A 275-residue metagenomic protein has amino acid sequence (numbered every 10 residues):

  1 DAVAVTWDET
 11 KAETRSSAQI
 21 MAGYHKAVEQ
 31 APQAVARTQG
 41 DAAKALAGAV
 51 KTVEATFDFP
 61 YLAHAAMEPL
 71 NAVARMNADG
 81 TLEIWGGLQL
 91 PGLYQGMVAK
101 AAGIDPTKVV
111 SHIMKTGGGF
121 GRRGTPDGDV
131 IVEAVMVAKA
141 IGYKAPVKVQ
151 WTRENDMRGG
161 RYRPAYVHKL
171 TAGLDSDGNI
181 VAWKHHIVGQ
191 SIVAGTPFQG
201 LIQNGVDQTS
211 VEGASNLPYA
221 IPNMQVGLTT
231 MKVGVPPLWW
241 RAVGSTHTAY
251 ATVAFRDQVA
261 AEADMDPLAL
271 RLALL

Functional and structural regions predicted by a protein language model:
D1-L275: Structural alpha/beta core scaffold segments of enzyme domains
